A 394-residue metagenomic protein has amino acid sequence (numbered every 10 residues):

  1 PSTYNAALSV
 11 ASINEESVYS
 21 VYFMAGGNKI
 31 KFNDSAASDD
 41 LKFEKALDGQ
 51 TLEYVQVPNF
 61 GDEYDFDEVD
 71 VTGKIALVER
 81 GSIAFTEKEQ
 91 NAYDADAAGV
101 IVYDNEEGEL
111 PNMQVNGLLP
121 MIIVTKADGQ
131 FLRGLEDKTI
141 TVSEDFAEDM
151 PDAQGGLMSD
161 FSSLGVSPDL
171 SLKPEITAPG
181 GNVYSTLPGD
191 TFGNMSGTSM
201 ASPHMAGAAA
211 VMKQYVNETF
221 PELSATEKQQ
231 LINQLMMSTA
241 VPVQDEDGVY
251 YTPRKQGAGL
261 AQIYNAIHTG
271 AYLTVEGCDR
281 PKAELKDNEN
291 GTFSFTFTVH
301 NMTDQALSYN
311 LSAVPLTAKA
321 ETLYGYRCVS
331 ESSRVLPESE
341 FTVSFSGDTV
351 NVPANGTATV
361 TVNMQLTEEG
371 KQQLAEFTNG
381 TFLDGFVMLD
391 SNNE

Functional and structural regions predicted by a protein language model:
P1-P174, P188: Structured lumen-facing ectodomains of secretory-pathway proteins
E44, N288-T292, P353-T357: Solvent-exposed, conformationally flexible loop/turn segments
G81, F85-V115, T177-G248, Q372: Hydrolase catalytic cores
L132, P221-E222, T226, E368-D384: Short glycine/proline/serine/threonine-rich loop/turn segments at secondary-structure transition edges
L157-S162, I263-L307: Beta-sheet-dominated interaction scaffolds and their linkers
L273-K282, D304-Q373: Surface-exposed binding patches on compact interaction domains or structured appendages
E289-T296, E376-F386: Short, solvent-exposed loop/turn segments enriched in Ser/Thr/Gly
M388-N393: Ser/Thr/Pro-rich, low-complexity mucin-like regions that serve as glycosylated stalks/linkers or repetitive adhesive
